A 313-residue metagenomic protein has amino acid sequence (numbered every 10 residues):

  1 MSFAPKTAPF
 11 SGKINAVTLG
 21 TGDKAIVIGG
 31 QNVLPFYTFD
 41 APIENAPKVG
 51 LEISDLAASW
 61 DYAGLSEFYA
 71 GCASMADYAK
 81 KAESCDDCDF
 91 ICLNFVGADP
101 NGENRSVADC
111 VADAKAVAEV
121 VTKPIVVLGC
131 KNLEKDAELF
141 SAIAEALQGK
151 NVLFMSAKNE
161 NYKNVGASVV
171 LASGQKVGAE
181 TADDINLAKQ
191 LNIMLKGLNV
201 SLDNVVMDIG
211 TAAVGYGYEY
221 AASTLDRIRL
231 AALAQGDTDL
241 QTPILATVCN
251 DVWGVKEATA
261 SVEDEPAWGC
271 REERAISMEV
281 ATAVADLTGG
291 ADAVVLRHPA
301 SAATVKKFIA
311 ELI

Functional and structural regions predicted by a protein language model:
M1-Y69: N-terminal amphipathic alpha-helix/helix-capping segment at the start of soluble metabolic enzymes
A46-E52, D89-C92, P124-V126, N151-L153 (+4 more regions): Structural preference for beta-strand elements that scaffold enzyme active sites
K48-D77, G102-R105, G129, L133 (+3 more regions): Active-site mouth loops of central-metabolism enzymes
W60-S66, D87-A116, V121, V127-E134 (+1 more regions): Glycine-rich, proline-tolerant flexible connector loops at the mouths of alpha/beta enzymes
G71-E83, L139-F140, S277-D286: Short, acidic/polar
A82-D86, A114-V120, S141-Q148, V165-S173 (+1 more regions): Acidic (Asp/Glu)-rich catalytic clusters
Q148-K158: Acidic, His- and aromatic-enriched active-site or binding-groove loops in soluble protein domains that engage sugars
E160-S301, V305-F308: Catalytic alpha/beta core domains of metabolic enzymes, predominantly
